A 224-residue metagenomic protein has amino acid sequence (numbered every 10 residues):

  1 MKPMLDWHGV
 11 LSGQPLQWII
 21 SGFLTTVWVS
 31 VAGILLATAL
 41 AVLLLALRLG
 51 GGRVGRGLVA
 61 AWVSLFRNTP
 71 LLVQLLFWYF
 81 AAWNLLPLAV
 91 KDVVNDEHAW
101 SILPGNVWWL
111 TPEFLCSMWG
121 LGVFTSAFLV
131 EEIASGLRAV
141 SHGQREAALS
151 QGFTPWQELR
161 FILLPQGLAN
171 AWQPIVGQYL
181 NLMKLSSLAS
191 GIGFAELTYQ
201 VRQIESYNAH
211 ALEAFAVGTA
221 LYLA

Functional and structural regions predicted by a protein language model:
M1-A224: Transmembrane alpha-helices and adjacent helix-loop boundaries
